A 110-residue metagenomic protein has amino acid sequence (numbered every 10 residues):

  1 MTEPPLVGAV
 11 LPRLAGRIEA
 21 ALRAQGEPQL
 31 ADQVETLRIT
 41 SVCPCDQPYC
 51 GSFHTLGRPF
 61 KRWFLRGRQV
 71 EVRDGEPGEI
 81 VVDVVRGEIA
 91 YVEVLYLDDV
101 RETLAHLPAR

Functional and structural regions predicted by a protein language model:
M1-R68, L104-R110: N-terminal domain-onset segments
G67-R110: Short, compact, well-ordered microdomains
